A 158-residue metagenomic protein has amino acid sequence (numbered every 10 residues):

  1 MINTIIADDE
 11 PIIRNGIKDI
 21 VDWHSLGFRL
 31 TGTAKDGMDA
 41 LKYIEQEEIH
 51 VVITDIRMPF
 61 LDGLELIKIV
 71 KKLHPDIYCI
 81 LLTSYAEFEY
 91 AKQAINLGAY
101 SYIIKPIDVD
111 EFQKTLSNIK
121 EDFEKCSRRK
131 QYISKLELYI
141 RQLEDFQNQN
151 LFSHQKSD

Functional and structural regions predicted by a protein language model:
D8, D55: Active-site residues of response regulator receiver
P11-G32: Two-component/phosphorelay signaling modules centered on CheY-like receiver
T33-V51: Acidic, metal-coordinating helix/loop segments flanking the phosphotransfer/catalytic sites of two-component signaling
D36-D39, D62-E65, T83: Acidic catalytic/metal-coordinating carboxylates
K42-Y43, L64-P75: Short amphipathic alpha-helix used as the core "switch/output" element in two-component signaling
M58: Receiver (REC) domain active-site loop signature in two-component systems and cognate sites in sensor histidine kinases
I107-D158: Interdomain helical linkers/hinges and coiled-coil/dimerization scaffolds that transmit conformational signals
